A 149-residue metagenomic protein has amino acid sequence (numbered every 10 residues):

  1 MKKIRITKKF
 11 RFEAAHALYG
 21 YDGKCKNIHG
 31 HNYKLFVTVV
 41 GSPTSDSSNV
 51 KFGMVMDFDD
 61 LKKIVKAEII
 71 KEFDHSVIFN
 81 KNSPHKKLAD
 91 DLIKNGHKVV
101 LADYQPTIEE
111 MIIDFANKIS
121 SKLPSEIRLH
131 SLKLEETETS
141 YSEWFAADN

Functional and structural regions predicted by a protein language model:
M1-N149: Charge-rich, low-complexity N-terminal segments
